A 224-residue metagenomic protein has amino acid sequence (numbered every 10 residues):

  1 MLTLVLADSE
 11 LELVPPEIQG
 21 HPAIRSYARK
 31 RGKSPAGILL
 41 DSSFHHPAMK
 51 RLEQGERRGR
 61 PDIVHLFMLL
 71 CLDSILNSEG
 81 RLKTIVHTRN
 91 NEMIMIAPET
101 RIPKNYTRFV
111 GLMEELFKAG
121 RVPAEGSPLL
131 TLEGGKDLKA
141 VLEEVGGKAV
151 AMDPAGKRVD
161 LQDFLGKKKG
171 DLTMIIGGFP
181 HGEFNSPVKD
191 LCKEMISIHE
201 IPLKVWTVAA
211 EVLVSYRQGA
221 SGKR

Functional and structural regions predicted by a protein language model:
L2-A155, R217-S221: RNA substrate-binding interface of SAM-dependent RNA methyltransferases
E17-Q19, D163-F164, P187-K189: Short coil/turn segments at secondary-structure boundaries
P22-A23, K168, L191-E194: Glycine-rich, phosphate-binding/catalytic loops in enzymes
M95-P98, L161-Q162, F184-P187: A short acidic (Asp/Glu
L142-E143, D163-K168: Short amphipathic alpha-helix with an adjacent loop that forms part of the alpha/beta core around
G147, D171-T173, K193: Conserved acidic residues
D153-Q162, G170-E183: Long, charge-patterned amphipathic alpha-helical coiled-coil/hairpin "stalk" segments used as oligomerization
P180-R224: Structured adenosyl-cofactor binding patch, chiefly the S-adenosyl-L-methionine
